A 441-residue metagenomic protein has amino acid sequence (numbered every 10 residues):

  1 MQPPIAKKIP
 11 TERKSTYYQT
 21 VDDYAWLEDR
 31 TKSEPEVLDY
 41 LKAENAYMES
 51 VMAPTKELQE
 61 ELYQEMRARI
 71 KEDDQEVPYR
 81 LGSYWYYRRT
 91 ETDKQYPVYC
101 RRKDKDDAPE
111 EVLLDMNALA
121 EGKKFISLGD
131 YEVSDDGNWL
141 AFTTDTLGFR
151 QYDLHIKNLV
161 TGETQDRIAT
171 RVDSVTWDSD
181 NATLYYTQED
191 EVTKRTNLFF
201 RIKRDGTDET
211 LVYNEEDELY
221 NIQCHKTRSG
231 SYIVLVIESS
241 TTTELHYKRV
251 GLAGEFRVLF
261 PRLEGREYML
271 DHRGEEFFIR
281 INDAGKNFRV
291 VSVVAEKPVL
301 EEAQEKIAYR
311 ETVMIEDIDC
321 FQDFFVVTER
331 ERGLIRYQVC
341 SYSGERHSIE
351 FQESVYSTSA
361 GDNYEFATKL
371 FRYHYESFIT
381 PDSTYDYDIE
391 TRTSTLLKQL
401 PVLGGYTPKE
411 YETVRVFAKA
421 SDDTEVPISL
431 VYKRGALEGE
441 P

Functional and structural regions predicted by a protein language model:
M1-Y18: Charged, compositionally biased N-terminal leader segments and the immediate start of the first structured element
Q19-E57, E61-Y84, R88-V112, N117-P441: Peripheral, non-catalytic segments that deliver or gate enzyme domains
